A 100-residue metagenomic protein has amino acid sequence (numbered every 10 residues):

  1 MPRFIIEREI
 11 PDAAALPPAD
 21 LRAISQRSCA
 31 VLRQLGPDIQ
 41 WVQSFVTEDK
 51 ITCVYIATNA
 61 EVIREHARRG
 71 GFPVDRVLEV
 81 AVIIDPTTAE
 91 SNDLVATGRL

Functional and structural regions predicted by a protein language model:
M1-R33, Q40, D85-L100: Short S/T/G/P-rich N-terminal loop/turn motif that feeds into the first structured element of a domain
A15, L21, K50-I51, V77: Short capping/connector residues at structural and topological boundaries
I24-R27, T52, H66: Residues within well-formed alpha-helices
Q34, Q43-F45, A67: Generic marker of residues within folded, mature protein domains
P37-Q43, R76: A short linear hydrophobic-aromatic micro-motif
W41-I63: Amphipathic, hydrophobic secondary-structure cores in small proteins
E48, I83-I84: Short secondary-structure capping/turn micro-motifs that flank functional sites
I56-I83: An amphipathic, aromatic/His-enriched active-site/gating alpha helix that lines ligand/cofactor pockets
